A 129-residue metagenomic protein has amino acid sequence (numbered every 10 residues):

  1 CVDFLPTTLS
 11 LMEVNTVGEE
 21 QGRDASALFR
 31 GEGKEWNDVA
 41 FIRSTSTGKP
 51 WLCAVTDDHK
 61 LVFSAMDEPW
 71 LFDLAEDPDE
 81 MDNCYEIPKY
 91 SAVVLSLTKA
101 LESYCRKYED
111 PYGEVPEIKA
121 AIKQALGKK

Functional and structural regions predicted by a protein language model:
D3-L5, S10-L74, D79, A92 (+3 more regions): C-terminal cap/loop subdomain of S1 sulfatases and analogous C-terminal strand-loop tails that border
D79-K89: Active-site-proximal N-terminal segment of extracellular/periplasmic enzymes that hydrolyze or transfer
E86, T98-K99, E117: Carbohydrate-interacting/catalytic domains
L97-L101, C105: Short amphipathic alpha-helical coiled-coil/interface segments
